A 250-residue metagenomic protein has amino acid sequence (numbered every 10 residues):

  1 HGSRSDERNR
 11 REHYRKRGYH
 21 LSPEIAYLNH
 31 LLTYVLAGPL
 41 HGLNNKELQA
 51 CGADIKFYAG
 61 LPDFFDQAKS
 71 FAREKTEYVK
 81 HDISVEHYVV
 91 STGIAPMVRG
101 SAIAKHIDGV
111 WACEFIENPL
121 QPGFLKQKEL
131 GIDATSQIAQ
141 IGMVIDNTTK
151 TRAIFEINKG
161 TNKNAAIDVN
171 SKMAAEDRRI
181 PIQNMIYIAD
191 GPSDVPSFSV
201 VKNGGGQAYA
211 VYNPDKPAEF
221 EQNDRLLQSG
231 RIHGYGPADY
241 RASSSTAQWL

Functional and structural regions predicted by a protein language model:
H1-L120, G230-H233: Alpha-helical substrate-recognition element adjacent to the catalytic core
G2-H13, R178-L250: Mg2+-dependent phosphoryl-transfer enzymes with acidic/Ser/Thr/Gly-rich catalytic loops
R8-V35, G123-K163: Low-complexity, serine/threonine/proline-enriched polar segments
G42-L43, R73-Y78, T149-A153, K172-D177 (+1 more regions): Generic detector of short, locally flexible boundary/turn motifs and exposed helical patches
L61, N170-S171, D194, E219: Amphipathic coiled-coil/heptad-repeat helices and related helical stalk/stem segments that mediate oligomerization
G100-I141, K202-Y209, N213: Extended low-complexity acidic/polar segments
W111, F155, G236: Residues in well-ordered beta-strands of folded domains
V144-S193: Conserved Lys-Pro-Asp/Glu-containing loop-to-beta segment of HAD-superfamily phosphomonoesterases, centered on
